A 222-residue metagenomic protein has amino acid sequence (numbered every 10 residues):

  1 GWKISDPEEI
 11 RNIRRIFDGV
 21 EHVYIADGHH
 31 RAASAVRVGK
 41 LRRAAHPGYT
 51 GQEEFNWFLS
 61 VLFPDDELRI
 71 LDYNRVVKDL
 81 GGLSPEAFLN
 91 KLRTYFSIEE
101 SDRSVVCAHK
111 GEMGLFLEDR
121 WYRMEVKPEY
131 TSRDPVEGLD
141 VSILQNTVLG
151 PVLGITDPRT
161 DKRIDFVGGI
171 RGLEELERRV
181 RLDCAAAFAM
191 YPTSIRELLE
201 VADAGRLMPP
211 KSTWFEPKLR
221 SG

Functional and structural regions predicted by a protein language model:
G1-G222: Surface-exposed, charge/polar-rich loops and edge strands
